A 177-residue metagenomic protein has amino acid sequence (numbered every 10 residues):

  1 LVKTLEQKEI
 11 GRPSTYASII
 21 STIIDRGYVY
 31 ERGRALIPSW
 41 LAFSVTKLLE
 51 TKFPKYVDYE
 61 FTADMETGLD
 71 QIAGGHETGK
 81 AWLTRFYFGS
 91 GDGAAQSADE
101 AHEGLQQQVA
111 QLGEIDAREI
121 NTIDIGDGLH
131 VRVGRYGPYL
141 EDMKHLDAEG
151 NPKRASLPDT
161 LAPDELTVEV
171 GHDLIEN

Functional and structural regions predicted by a protein language model:
V2-N177: Basic, low-complexity terminal or inter-domain segments flanking catalytic cores
